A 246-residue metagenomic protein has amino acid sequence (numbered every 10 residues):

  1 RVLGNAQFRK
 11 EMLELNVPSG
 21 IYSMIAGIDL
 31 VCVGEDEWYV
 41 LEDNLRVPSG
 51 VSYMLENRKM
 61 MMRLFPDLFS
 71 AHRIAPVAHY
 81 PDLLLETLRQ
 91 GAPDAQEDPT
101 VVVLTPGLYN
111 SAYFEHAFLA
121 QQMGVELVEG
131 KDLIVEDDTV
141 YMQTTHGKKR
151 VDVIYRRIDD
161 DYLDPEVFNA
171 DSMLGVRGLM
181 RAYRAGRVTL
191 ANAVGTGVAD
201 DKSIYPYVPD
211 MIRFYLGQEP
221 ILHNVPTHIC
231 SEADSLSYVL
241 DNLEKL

Functional and structural regions predicted by a protein language model:
R1-L246: Domain-scale recognition of functional cores that engage charged ligands
